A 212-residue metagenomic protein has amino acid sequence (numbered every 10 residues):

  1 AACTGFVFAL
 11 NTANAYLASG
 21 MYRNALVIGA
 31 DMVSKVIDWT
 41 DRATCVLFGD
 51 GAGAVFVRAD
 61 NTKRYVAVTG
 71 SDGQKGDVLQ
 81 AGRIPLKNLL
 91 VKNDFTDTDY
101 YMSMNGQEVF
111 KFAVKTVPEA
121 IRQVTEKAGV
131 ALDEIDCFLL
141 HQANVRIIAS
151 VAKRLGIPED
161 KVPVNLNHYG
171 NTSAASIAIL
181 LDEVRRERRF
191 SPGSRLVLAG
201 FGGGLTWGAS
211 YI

Functional and structural regions predicted by a protein language model:
A1-A18, V114, P118, D136-I212: Claisen-condensing/thiolase-fold acyl-transfer catalytic domains that form or cleave C-C bonds in fatty acid
T4-F8, V33-I37, G73-K75: Short, well-ordered, mixed-charge alpha-helical segments that flank or form enzyme active sites
Y16-A52: Flexible, glycine-rich active-site loops centered on histidine and acidic residues that chelate a metal or position
M21, F56-D60, L196: A charged, well-structured terminal subsegment
V27-V33, L86-D94, I147-P158: Acidic-glycine-rich active-site phosphate/pyrophosphate-binding loop
D41-K111, K115, E119, F201: Condensing-enzyme catalytic core mediating Claisen C-C bond formation in acyl metabolism
G129-E134: Short, surface-exposed connector motifs at secondary-structure boundaries
